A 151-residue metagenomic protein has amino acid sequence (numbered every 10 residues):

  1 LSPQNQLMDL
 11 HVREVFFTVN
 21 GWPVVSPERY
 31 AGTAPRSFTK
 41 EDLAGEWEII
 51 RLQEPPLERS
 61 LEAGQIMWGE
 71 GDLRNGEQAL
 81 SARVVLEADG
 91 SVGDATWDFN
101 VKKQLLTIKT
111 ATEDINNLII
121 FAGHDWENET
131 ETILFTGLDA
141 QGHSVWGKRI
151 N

Functional and structural regions predicted by a protein language model:
L1-N151: Carbohydrate-active catalytic/glycan-binding domains of CAZyme proteins, especially the secreted or lumenal ectodomains
